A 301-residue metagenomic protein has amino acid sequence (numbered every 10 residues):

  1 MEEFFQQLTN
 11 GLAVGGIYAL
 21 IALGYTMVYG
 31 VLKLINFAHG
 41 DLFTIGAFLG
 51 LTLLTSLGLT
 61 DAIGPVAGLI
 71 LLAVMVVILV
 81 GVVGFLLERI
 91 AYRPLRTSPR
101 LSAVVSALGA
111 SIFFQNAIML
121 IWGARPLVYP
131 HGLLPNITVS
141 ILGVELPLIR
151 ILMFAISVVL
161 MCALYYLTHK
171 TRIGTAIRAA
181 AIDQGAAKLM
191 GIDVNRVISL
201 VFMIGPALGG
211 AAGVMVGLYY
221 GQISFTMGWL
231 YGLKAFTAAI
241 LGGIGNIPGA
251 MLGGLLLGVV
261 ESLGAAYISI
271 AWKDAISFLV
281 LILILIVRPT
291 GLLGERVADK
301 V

Functional and structural regions predicted by a protein language model:
M1-I21, L49, T60-L71, S98-A103 (+5 more regions): Membrane-interfacial amphipathic/re-entrant helices at transmembrane-helix boundaries
E2-I17, L167-T168, R172, I198-A239 (+1 more regions): Inter-helical junctions in multi-pass inner-membrane proteins, predominant in energy-converting antiporter-like
V14, E145-I223, I247-G253: Helix-loop-helix "hairpin" substructures at the membrane interface of multi-pass membrane proteins
V14-Y25, A38-L59, L87, V105-S106 (+5 more regions): Hydrophobic alpha-helical segments within and immediately flanking transmembrane helices of multi-pass membrane proteins
Y25-F48, T97-S102, I173-A176, V194 (+5 more regions): Short, non-helical or kinked segments that cap or interrupt transmembrane helices
G30-A38, V82-R125, L167-G174, A179 (+2 more regions): Short loop segments and helix-boundary regions at transmembrane helix junctions of multi-pass inner-membrane proteins
V31-L86, I90: Membrane-embedded helix boundary and interhelical linker motif in transport proteins
P94-L95, R100-K170, V197, G221 (+5 more regions): Transmembrane helix-bundle core of multi-pass membrane transporters and related energy-transducing complexes
